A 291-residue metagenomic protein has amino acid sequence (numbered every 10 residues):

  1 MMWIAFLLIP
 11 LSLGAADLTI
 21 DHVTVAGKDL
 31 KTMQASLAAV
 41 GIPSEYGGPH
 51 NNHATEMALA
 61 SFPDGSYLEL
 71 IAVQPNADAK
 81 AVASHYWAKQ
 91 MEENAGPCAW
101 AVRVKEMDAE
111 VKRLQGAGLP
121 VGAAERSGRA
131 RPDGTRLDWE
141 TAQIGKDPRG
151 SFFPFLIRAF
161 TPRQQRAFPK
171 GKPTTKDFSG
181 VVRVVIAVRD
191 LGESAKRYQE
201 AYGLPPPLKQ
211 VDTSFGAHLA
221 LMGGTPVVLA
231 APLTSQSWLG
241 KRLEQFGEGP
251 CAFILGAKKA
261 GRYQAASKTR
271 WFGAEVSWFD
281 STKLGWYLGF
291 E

Functional and structural regions predicted by a protein language model:
M2-S12: Bacterial N-terminal signal peptides
A16-I20, V25-E45, F62-E291: Glyoxalase I/VOC metalloenzyme domain signal
H53-G65: N-terminal low-complexity or amphipathic/hydrophobic leaders
